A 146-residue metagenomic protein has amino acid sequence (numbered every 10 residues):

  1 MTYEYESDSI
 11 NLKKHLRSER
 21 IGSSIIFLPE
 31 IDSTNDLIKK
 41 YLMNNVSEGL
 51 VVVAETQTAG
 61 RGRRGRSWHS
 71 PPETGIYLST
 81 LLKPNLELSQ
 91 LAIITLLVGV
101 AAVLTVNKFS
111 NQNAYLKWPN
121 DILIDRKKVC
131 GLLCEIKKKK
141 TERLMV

Functional and structural regions predicted by a protein language model:
M1-K108, C130: N-terminal lobe of the biotin/lipoate ligase/transferase fold
A101-T141: Acidic (Asp/Glu) carboxylate-rich active-site/surface patches
R143-V146: Interfacial segments of alpha-helical transmembrane regions
